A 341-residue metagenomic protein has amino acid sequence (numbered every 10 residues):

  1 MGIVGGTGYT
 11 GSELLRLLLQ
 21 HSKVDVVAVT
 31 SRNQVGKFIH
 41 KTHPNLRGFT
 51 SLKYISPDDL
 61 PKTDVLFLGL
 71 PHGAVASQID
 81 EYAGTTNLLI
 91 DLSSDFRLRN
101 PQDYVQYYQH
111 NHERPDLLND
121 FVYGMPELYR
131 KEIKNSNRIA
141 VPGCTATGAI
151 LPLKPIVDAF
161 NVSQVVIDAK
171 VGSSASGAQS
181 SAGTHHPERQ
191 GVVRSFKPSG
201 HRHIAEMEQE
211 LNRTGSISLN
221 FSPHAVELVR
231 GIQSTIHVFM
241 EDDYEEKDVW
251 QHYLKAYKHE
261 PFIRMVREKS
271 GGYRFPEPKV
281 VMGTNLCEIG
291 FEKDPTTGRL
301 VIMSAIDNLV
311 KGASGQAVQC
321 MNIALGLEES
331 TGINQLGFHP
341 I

Functional and structural regions predicted by a protein language model:
M1-G191, F196-P198, E292-P295, L336-I341: N-terminal Rossmann-like NAD(P) cofactor-binding subdomain of oxidoreductases, focused on the glycine-rich
M1-I3, A140, T235-F239, I302-A305: Short glycine-rich or small-residue beta-strand-to-loop segments that form or flank ligand, phosphate, metal/Fe-S
G8, H72-G73, G143, H201 (+3 more regions): Short, surface-exposed acidic/glycine-rich loop or hinge patches that mediate macromolecular interfaces
Y9, D120, C144-L151, P198-A205 (+4 more regions): Conserved active-site and cofactor/substrate-binding residues in soluble primary-metabolism enzymes
E13, L17, L151, P155 (+3 more regions): Alpha-helical scaffold segments in soluble metabolic enzymes
K23-K62, Q164, S173-I302: C-terminal substrate-binding/catalytic lobe of Rossmann-fold NAD(P)-dependent oxidoreductases
H72-E81, A140-V141, T214-N220, R264-R274 (+1 more regions): Short secondary-structure transition/capping segments
K258, R274, K279-I341: C-terminal helical cap and adjacent loop that interface with cofactors, partners, or active-site loops
